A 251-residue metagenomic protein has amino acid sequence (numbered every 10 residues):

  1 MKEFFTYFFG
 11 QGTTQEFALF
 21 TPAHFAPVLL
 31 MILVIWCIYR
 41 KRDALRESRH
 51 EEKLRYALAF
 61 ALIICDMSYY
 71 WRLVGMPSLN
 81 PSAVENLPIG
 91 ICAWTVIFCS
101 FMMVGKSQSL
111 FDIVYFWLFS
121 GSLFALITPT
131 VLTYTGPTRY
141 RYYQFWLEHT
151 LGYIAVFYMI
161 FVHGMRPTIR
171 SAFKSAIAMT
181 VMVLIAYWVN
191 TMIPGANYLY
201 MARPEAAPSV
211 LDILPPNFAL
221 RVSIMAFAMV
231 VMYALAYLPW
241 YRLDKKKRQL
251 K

Functional and structural regions predicted by a protein language model:
M1-E51: N-terminal topogenic module of multi-pass integral membrane proteins
G12-L29, S175, I193-A234: Membrane-interface transmembrane-helix boundary segments in multi-pass integral membrane proteins
T13-A18, A44-K53, S68-A83, F101-F111 (+2 more regions): Short juxtamembrane and helix-loop transition motifs at transmembrane-helix boundaries in membrane proteins
H24-V28, N80-C92, V114-Y115: Structural signature of hydrophobic alpha-helical transmembrane segments
V34-R40, F98-C99, L151-R170: Alpha-helical transmembrane segments in multipass membrane proteins, preferentially the mid-helix core
E52-Y56, L87, F111-F119: Cytoplasmic-side transmembrane-helix entry/capping segments in multi-pass membrane proteins
L62-W71, L118-T130, M179-W188: Aromatic-anchored segments of alpha-helical transmembrane domains
M102-I160: Membrane-proximal helix-loop-helix units in multi-pass membrane proteins
